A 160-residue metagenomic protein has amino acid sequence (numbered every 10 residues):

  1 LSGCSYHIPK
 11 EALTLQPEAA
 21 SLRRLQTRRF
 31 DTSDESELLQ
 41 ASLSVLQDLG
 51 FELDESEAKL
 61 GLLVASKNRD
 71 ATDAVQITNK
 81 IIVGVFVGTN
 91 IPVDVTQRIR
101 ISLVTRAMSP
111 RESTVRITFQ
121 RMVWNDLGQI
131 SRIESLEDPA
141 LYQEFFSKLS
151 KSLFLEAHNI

Functional and structural regions predicted by a protein language model:
L1-G3: Bacterial N-terminal signal peptides
S5-I160: Ser/Thr-rich, low-complexity intrinsically disordered terminal regions
